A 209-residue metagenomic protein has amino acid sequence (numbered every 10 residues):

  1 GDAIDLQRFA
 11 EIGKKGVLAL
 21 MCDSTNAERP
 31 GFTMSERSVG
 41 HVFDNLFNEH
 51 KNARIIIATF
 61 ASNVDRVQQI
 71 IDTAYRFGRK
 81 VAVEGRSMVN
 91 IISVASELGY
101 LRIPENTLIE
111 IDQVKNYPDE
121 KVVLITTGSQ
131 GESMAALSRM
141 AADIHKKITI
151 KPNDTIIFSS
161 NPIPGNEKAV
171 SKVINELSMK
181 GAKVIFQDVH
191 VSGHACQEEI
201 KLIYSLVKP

Functional and structural regions predicted by a protein language model:
G1-N116, A135-T149, K168-S171: His/Asp/Glu-rich metal-coordinating catalytic cores of metallo-dependent phosphodiesterases/hydrolases acting on
D72, R76, A95-P209: C-terminal regulatory/interaction regions
